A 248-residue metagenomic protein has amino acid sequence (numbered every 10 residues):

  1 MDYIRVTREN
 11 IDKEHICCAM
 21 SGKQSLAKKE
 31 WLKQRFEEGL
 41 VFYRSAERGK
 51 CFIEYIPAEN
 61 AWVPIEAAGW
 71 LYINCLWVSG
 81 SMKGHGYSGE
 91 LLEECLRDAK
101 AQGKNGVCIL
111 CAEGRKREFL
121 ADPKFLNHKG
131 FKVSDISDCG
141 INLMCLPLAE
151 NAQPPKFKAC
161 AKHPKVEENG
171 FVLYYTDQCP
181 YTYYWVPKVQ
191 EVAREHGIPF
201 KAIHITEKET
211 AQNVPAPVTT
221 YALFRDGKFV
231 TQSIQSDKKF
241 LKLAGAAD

Functional and structural regions predicted by a protein language model:
M1-R48, C160-A161, N169, Y181 (+1 more regions): Short amphipathic alpha-helix that is part of the acyltransferase structural core
R44, R48-E59, Y72, W77: Conserved beta-strand in the GNAT
A61-I73, K83: A conserved beta-turn-beta hairpin within the catalytic core of GNAT-like acetyltransferases that forms part
V78, G84-K100: Conserved acetyl-CoA-binding loop-helix of GNAT-fold acetyltransferases
A99-R117: Conserved GNAT acetyl-CoA-binding A-motif
L110, N127-M144, V230-S233: Conserved catalytic-core motifs of GNAT/GCN5-like acyltransferases
D138-H163: C-terminal "cap" of GNAT-fold acetyltransferases
D226-D248: Non-catalytic, surface beta->alpha helical segment in thiol-disulfide oxidoreductase systems
